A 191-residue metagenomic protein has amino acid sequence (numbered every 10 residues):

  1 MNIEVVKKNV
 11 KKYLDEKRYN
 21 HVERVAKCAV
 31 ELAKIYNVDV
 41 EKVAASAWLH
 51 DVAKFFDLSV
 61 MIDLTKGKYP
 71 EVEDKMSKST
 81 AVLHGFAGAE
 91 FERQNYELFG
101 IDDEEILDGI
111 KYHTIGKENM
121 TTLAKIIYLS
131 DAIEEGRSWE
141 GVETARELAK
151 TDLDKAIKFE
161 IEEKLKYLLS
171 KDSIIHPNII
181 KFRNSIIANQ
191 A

Functional and structural regions predicted by a protein language model:
K7-K12, I35-F159: Divalent metal-dependent catalytic cores for phosphoryl transfer on phosphate-bearing substrates
E163-A191: Charged phosphate-binding loop/patch that engages nucleotide di/tri-phosphates or the phosphate backbone of nucleic
